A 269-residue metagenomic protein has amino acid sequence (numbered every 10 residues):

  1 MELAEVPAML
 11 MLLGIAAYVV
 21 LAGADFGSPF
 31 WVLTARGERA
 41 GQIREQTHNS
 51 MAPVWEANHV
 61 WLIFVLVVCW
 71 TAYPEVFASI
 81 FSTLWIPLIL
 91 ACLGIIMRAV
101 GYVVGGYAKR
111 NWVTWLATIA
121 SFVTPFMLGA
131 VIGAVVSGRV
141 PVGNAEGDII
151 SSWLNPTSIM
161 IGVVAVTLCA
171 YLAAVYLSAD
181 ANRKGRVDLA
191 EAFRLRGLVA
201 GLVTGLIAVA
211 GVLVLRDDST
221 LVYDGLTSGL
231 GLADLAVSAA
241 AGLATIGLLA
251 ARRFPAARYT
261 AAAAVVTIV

Functional and structural regions predicted by a protein language model:
M1, Q42-E45, N49, E75-S82 (+4 more regions): Membrane-helix interfacial "entry" motifs
M1-A57, I63-L66: N-terminal signal-anchor module of multipass membrane proteins
M1-M11, C69-L84, V136-S158, R216-D217: Helix-coil boundary and interhelical linker segments in multi-pass alpha-helical membrane proteins
P7-V19, F81-L93, T118-F122, S152-L168: Alpha-helical transmembrane segments
A22-F26, I96-V100, T167-Y176: Transmembrane alpha-helical segments that form the membrane-embedded catalytic/substrate-channel core of multi-pass
T47-W55, A192-G201, A263: Junctions where cytoplasmic loops transition into the N-terminal start of transmembrane alpha-helices in multi-pass
V54-S121, Y223-G229: Membrane-interface helix-loop-helix modules in multi-pass inner-membrane proteins
V104-A257, T267: Long, contiguous internal "core" modules enriched in hydrophobic/ aromatic residues
